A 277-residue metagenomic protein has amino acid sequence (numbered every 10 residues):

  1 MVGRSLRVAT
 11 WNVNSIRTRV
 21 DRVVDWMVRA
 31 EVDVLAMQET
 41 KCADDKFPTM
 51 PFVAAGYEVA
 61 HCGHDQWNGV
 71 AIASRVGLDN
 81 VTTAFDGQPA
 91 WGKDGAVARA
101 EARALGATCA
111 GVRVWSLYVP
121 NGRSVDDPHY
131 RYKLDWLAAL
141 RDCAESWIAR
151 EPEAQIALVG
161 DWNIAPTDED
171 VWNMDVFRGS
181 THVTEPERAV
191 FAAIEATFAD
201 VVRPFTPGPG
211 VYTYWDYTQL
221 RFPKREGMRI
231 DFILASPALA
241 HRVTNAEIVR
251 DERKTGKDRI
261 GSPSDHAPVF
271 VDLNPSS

Functional and structural regions predicted by a protein language model:
M1-V70, S277: N-terminal, active-site-proximal structural segment of metallo-dependent hydrolase catalytic domains
S5-S15, G111-D126, H266: Active-site-proximal beta-strand elements of phosphoester/diester hydrolases
V8-N12, M27-D45, V114, A144-D168 (+4 more regions): Active-site beta-strand/loop signature of hydrolases that rely on acidic residues for catalysis
T10-I16, K93-D94, Y132-D135, S180: Short, flexible loop segments at the rims of nucleotide/cofactor-binding pockets, characterized by
K41, F47-S124: Structured beta-strand-rich core segments of catalytic domains in phosphoester-bond hydrolases
D44, V53, V81-A84, Q88 (+1 more regions): Metal-dependent phosphoester-hydrolase catalytic domains
R113-Y132, M174-E187: Active-site-proximal loop/helix segment associated with metal-binding centers of metalloenzymes
Y130-P152: A long, amphipathic alpha-helix that forms part of the scaffold/cap immediately adjacent to metal-dependent active
